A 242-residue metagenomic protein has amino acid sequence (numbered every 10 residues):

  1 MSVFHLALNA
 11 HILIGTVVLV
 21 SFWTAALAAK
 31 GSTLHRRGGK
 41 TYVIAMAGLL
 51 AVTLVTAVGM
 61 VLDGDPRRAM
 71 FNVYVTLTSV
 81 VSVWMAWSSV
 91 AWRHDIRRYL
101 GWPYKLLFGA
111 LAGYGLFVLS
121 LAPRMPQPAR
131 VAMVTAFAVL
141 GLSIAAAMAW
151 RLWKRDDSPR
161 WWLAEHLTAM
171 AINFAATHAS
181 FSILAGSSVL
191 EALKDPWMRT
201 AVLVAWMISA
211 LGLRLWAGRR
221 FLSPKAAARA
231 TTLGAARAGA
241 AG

Functional and structural regions predicted by a protein language model:
M1-G242: Alpha-helical membrane insertion/targeting regions
